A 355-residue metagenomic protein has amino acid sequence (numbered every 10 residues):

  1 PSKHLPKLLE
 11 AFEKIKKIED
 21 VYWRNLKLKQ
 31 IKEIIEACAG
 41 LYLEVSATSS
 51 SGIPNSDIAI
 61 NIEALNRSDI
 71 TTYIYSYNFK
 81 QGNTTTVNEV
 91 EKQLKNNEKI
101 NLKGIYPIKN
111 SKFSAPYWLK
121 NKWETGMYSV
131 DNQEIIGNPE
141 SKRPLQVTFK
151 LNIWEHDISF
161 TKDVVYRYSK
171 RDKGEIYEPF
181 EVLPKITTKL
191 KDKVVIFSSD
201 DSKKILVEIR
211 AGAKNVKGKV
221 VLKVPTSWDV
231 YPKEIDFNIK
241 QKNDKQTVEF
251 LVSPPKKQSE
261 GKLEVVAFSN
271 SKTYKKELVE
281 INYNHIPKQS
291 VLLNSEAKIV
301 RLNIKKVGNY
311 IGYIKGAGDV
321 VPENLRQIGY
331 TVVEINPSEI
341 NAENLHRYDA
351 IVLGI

Functional and structural regions predicted by a protein language model:
P1-E36: The feature marks non-catalytic terminal segments
K17-V21, A37-G40, E44, D157-I158 (+2 more regions): Intrinsically disordered or highly flexible coil/loop and linker segments, enriched in small and charged/polar residues
Q30-Y42, I176-I186: Proline/serine/threonine-rich low-complexity linkers at boundaries of modular beta-sandwich domains
G40, I304-Y310: A short, charged/proline- and glycine-enriched loop that marks the coil->beta-strand transition at the N-terminal
V45-A47, E334: A structural preference for short, hydrophobic beta-strand core positions in alpha/beta folds
A47-V300, K305-K306: Long beta-sheet-rich domains in secretory-pathway and surface-associated proteins
Y310-I355: Helical hinge/lid and interdomain linker segments adjacent to catalytic or ligand-binding clefts that mediate domain
